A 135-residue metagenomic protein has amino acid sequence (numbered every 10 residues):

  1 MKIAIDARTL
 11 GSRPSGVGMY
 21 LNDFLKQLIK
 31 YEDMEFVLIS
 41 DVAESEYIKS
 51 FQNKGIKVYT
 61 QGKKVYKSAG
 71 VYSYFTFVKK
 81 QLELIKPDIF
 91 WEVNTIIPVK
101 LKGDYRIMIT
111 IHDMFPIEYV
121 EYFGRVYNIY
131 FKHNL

Functional and structural regions predicted by a protein language model:
M1-L135: Carbohydrate transferase catalytic cores enriched for Leloir-type hexosyltransferases
